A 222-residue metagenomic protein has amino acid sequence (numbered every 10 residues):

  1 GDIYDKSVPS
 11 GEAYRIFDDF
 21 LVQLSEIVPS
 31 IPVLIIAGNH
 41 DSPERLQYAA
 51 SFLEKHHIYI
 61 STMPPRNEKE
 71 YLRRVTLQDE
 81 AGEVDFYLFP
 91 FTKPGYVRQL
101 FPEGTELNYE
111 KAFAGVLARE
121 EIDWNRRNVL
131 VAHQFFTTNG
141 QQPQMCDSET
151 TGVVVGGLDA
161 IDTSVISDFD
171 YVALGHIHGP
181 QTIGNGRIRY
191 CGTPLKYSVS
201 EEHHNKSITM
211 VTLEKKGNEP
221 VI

Functional and structural regions predicted by a protein language model:
I3-I222: Extended recognition/assembly regions associated with phosphoester-bond processing machinery
